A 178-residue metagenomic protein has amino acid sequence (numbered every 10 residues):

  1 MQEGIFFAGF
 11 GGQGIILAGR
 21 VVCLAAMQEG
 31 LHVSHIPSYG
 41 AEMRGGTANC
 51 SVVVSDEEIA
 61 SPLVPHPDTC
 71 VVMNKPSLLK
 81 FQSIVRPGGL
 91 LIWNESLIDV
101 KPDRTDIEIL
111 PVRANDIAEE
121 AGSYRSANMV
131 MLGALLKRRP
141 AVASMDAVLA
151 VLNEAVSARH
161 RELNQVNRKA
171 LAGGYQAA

Functional and structural regions predicted by a protein language model:
M1-A178: Active-site cofactor/cluster-binding pocket
